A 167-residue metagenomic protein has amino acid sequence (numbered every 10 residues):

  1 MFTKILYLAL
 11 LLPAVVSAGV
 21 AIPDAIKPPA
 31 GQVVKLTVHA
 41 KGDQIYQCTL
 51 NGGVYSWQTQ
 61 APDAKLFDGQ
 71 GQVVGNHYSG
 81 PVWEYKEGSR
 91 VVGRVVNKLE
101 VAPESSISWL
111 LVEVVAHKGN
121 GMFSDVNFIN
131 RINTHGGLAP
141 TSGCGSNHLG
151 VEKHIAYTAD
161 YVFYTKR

Functional and structural regions predicted by a protein language model:
M1-G19: Fungal secretory targeting signals
G19-Q44, G52-R167: Primary mode marks residue(s) on the alpha4-beta5-alpha5 output face of response regulator receiver
